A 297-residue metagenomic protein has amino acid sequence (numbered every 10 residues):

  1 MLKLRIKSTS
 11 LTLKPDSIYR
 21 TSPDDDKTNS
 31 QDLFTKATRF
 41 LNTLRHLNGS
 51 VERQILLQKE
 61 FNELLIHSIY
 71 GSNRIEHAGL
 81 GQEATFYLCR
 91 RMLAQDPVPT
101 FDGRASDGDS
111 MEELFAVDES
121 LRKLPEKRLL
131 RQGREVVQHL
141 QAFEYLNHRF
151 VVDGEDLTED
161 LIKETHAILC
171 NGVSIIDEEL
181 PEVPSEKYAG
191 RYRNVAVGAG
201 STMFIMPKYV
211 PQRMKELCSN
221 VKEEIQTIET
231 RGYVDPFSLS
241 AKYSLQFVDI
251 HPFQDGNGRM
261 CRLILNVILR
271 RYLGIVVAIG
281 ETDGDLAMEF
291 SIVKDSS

Functional and structural regions predicted by a protein language model:
M1-S297: FIC/Doc superfamily catalytic core
